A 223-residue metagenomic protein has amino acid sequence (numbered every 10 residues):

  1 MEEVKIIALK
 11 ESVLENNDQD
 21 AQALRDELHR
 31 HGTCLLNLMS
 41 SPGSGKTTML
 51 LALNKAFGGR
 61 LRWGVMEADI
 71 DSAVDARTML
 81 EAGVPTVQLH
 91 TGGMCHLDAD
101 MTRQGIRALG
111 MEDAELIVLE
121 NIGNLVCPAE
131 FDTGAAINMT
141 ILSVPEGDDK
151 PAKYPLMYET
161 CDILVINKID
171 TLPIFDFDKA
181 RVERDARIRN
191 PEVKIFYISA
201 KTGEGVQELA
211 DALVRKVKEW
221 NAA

Functional and structural regions predicted by a protein language model:
E3-L36, S44, T48, L53-A136 (+2 more regions): Nucleotide-state-sensitive switch-loop elements of NTP-binding domains
N37, D69, E120, N167 (+3 more regions): Residue-level signature of catalytic and energy-coupling elements of molecular machines, predominantly ATP/GTP-dependent
S40: The Walker A (P-loop) glycine that initiates the GxxxxGKT/S ATP-binding motif of P-loop NTPases
T47, A76, A99-D100, P151 (+2 more regions): Conserved strand-to-helix beginnings and helix N-cap segments that scaffold or border functional pockets
H90, L142, S199: Residues at the C-termini of beta-strands that transition into short coil/loop
P128-A135, L142-V193: Conserved C-terminal guanine-recognition region of P-loop GTPase G domains, centered on the G4
T171-A223: Canonical P-loop GTPase G-domain recognition
